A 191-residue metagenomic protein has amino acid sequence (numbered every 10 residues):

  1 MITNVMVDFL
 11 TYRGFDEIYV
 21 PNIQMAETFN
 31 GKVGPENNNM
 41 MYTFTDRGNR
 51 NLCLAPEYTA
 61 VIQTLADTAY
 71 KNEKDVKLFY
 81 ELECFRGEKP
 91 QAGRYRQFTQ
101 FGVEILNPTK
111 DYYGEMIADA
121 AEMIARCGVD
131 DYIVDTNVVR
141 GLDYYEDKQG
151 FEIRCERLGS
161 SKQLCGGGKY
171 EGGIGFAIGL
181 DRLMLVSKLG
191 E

Functional and structural regions predicted by a protein language model:
M1-E191: TRNA-recognition modules of translation machinery and tRNA-sensing kinases, especially anticodon-binding
